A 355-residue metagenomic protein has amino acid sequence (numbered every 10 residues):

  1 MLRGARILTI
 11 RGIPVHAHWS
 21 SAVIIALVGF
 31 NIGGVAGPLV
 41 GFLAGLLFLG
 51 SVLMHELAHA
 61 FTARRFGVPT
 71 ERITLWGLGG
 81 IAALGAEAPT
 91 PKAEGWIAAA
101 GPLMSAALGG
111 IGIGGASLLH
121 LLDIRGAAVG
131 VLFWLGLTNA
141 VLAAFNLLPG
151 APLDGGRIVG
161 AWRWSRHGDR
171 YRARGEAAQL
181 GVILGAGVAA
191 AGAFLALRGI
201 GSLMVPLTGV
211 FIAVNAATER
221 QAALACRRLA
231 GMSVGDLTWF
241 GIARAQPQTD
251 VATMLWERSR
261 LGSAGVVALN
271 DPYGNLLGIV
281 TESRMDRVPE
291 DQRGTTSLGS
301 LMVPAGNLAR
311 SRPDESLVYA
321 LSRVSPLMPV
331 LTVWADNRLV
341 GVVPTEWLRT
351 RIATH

Functional and structural regions predicted by a protein language model:
M1-L27, V35-G95, F133-W162: Small-residue-rich helix-interface/hinge motifs
T9, A116-V129, W162-E176: Membrane interface segments of multi-pass transport proteins and intramembrane proteases
F42-F48, G136-N139, R198-N215: Hydrophobic core segments of alpha-helical transmembrane domains in multi-pass membrane proteins
K92-I97, D169-Q179: Membrane-interface alpha-helices at helix entry/exit sites of multi-pass transporters
I200-P247: Membrane-interfacial segments at transmembrane helix termini in multi-pass membrane proteins
A230-R244, V251-A252, T295-L308: Bateman (tandem CBS) regulatory domains
R244-A264, L269-D271, D286-Q292, A309-M328 (+2 more regions): The conserved cystathionine-beta-synthase
L269-V280, T295-L298: Helical hairpin unit composed of two closely spaced alpha helices linked by a short loop
